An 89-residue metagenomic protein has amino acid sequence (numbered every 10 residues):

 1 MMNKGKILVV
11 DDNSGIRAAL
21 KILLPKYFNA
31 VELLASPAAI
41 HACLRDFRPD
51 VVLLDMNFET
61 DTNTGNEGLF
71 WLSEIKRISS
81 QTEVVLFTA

Functional and structural regions predicted by a protein language model:
N3-K4: Phosphate-coordination loops involved in phosphoryl transfer and adenosine-cofactor binding
D11-D12, D55: Acidic di-acidic motifs
S14-E32: Two-component/phosphorelay signaling modules centered on CheY-like receiver
L33-V51, F58-T60: Acidic, metal-coordinating helix/loop segments flanking the phosphotransfer/catalytic sites of two-component signaling
T62-Q81: Short amphipathic alpha-helix used as the core "switch/output" element in two-component signaling
